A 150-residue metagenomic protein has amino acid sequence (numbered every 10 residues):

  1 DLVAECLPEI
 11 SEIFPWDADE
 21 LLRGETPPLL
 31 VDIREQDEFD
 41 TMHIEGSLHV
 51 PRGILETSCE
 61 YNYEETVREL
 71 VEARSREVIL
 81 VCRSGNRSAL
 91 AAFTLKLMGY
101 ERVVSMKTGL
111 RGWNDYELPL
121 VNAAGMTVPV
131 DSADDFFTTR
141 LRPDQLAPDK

Functional and structural regions predicted by a protein language model:
D1-P28, Q36-E77, N86-K150: Rhodanese-like catalytic fold shared by cysteine-dependent sulfurtransferases and DSP/PTP-type phosphatases
V31: Active-site flanking residues adjacent to catalytic metal/cofactor-binding acidic residues
V81: Short, surface-exposed ligand- or partner-binding patches at beta-edge/loop junctions that are enriched in aromatics
